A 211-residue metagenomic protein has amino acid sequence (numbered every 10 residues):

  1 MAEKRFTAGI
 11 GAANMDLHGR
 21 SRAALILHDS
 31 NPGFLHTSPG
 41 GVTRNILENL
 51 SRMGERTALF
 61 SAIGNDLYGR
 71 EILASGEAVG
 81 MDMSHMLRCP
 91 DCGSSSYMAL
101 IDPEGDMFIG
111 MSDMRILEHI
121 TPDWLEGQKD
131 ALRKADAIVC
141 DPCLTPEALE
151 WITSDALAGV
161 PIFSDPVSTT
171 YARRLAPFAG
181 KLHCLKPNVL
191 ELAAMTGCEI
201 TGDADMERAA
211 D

Functional and structural regions predicted by a protein language model:
M1-M81: Glycine-rich phosphate/adenosyl-contacting loop at the front of the ribokinase-like
F6, D136-A137, C184: Structural motif
F60-N65, S84-S94, D165-S168, D211: Beta-strand->loop->alpha-helix junctions that form or flank phosphate-binding loops in nucleotide-handling enzymes
R88-C89, A99-A137, P142: Conserved phosphate-binding/catalytic loop of the ribokinase/pfkB sugar-kinase fold
L117-G127, E147, D165-R173, R208: Active-site glycine-rich loop that binds ribose-phosphate moieties when present
D130, L149-I162: Glycosyltransferases and closely related glycan-assembly transferases that use nucleotide-activated donors
L157-P161, P166-D211: Conserved phosphate/ATP/ADP-binding segment of small-molecule kinases
